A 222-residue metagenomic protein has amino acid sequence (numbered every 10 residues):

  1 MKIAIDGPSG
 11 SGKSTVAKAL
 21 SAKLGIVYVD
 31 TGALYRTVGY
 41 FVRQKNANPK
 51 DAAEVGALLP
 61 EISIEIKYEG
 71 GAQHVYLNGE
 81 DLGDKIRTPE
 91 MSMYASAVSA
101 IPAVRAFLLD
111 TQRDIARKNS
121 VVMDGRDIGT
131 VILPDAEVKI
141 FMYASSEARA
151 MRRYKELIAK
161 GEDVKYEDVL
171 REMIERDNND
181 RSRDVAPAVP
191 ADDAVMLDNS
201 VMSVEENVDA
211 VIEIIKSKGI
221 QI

Functional and structural regions predicted by a protein language model:
K2: Walker A (P-loop) ATP-phosphate-binding motif of ABC ATPase nucleotide-binding domains
I5: Hydrophobic anchor at the beta1->P-loop junction of P-loop NTPases
P8: P-loop (Walker A) phosphate-binding loop of NTP-binding proteins
K13: Conserved lysine of the Walker
V16: Hydrophobic positions on the alpha1 helix immediately C-terminal to the Walker A/P-loop
K23-P89: N-terminal phosphate/diphosphate-binding loop that engages ATP/GTP or pyrophosphate donors across diverse enzyme folds
K67, Q112-N119, R126, T130-V131 (+2 more regions): Small-molecule kinase domains that catalyze NTP-dependent phosphoryl transfer to phosphate-bearing small molecules
G83-K160: ATP-dependent NMP and nucleoside kinases share a basic, alpha-helical "lid"
